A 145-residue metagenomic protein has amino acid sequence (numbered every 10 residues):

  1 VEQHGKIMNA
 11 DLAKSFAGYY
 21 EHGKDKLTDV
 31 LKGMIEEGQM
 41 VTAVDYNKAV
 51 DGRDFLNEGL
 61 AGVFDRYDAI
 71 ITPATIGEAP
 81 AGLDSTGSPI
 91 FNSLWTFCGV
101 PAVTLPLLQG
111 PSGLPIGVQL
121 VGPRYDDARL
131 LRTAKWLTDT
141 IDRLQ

Functional and structural regions predicted by a protein language model:
V1-Q3: Gly/Ser-rich, acidic/histidine-flanked active-site/gating loops
G5-D11, V121-G122: Short, hinge-like loop/turn segments at secondary-structure boundaries
M8, L83-I90, D126-R129: Short acidic-hydrophobic sequence patches enriched in Asp/Glu that either
D11, I90, G113-P115: Short, solvent-exposed loop/turn segments at the edges of secondary structure
A13-F97: Serine-dependent amide/ester hydrolase catalytic core
E37, V41-D51, E58, F97-Q145: Structural helix-boundary/capping segments
